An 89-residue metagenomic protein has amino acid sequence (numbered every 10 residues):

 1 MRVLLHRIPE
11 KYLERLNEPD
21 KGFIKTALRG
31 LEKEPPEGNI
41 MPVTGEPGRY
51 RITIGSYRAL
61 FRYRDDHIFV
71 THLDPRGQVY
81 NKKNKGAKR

Functional and structural regions predicted by a protein language model:
M1-A27: Arg/Lys-rich, positively charged N-terminal/basic patches that mediate binding to nucleic acids
R2-V3, R15, I54-Y57, R62-R89: Enriched for short, Lys/Arg-rich terminal
I8, G48, Q78: Residue-level recognition of oxygen-bearing side chains
L16, D20, E32-P35, D65: Short coil/turn residues that cap or connect secondary-structure elements
K25, E32, T71: A cross-family signal for key residues in well-ordered alpha-helices that form functional helical elements
L28-T53: A short, surface-exposed loop/turn module that caps and links secondary-structure elements
